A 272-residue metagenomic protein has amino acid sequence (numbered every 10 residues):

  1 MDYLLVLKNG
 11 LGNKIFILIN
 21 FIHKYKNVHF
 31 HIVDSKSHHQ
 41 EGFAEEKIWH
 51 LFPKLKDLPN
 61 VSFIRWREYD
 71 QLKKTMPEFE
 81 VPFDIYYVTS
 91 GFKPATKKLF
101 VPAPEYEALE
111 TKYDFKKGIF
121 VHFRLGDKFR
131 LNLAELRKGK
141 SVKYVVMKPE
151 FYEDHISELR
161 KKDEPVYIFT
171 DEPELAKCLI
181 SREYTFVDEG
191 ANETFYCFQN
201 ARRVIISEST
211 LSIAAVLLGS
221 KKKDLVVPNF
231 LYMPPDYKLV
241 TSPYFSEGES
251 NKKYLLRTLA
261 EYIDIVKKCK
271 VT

Functional and structural regions predicted by a protein language model:
M1-Y3: Extreme N-terminal starter segment of soluble prokaryotic enzymes
L5-V6, V121-H122, F169, P228: Short hydrophobic segments within beta-strands
V6-F16, R130: A short, glycine/small-residue-rich beta-strand->loop->alpha-helix junction that serves as a flexible
L11-K14, E153-F245: Donor-binding and catalytic core of enzymes assembling or modifying cell-surface/extracellular glycoconjugates
K14-K24: Short amphipathic alpha-helix
V28-Q40: A short beta-strand-loop structural module common to alpha/beta enzyme folds
H29-H31, F120, P165-Y167: A structural signal for isolated positions on well-ordered beta-strands in alpha/beta enzyme cores
S37-E164, E247-T272: Secretory-pathway luminal glycosyltransferase catalytic domains
